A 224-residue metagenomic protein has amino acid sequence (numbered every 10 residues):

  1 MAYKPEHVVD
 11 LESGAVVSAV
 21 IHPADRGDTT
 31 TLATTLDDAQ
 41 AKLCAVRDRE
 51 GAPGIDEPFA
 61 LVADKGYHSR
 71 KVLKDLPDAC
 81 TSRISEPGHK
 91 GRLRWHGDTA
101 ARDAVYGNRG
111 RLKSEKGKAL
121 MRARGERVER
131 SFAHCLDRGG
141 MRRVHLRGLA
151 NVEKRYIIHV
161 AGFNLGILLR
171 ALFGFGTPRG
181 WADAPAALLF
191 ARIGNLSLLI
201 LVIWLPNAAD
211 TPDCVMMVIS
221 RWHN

Functional and structural regions predicted by a protein language model:
M1-N224: Anion-binding and metal-coordination hotspots
